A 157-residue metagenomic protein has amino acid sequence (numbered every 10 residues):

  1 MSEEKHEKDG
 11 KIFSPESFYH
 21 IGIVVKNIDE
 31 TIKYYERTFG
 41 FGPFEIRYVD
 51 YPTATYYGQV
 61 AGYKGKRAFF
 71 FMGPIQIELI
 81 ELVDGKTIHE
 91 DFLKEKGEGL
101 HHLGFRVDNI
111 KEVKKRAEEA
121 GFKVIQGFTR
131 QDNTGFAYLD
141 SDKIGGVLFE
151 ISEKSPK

Functional and structural regions predicted by a protein language model:
S2-I32, E98-F105, K157: N-terminal beta-strand motif that seeds the catalytic metal site of vicinal oxygen chelate
H6-E7, P52-Y56, T87-E90: A short, acidic/glycine-rich surface segment
F13, V24-G73, E112-A137, K143: Core segments of cupin and vicinal oxygen chelate
F18-V25, Y35, G65-A68, M72-I80 (+2 more regions): Short, structured motif recognition centered on aromatic/hydrophobic residues
G22-I23, E78-L82, G104, R116 (+3 more regions): A structural feature that tracks compact, well-ordered secondary-structure segments with a strong bias toward
P43, T87-I88, I144-V147: Short loop/beta submotifs within extracellular cysteine-rich repeat domains
Y63-K64, S155-K157: Ligand-binding grooves and catalytic loops that recognize ribose/phosphate and carbohydrate rings, and esterified lipid
L82-K115: Long, charged/polar, surface-exposed segments that mediate recognition or autoinhibition
